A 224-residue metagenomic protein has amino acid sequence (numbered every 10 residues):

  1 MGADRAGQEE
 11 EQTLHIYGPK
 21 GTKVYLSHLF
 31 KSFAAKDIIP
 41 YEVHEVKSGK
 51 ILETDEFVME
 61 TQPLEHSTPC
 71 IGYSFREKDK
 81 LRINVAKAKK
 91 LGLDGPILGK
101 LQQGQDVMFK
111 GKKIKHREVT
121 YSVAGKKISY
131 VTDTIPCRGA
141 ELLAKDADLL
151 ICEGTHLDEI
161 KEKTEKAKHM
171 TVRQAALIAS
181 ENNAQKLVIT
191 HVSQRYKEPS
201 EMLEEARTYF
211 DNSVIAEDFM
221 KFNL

Functional and structural regions predicted by a protein language model:
M1-H44: Active-site HxH/HxHxD metal-binding segment of metal-dependent hydrolases
E10, E53, Y121-V123: Short, flexible hinge/linker loops that cap or flank conserved catalytic cores
Y17, E42-V46, E60-Q62, V214-A216: General small-molecule cofactor/ligand-binding pocket signal
V46-E53: Local beta-strand/beta-hairpin segments that build beta-sheet-rich folds
S48, C137-L224: Binuclear metal-ion centers of metallo-dependent hydrolases, dominated by the metallo-beta-lactamase
I51, G72-S74, K221: Conserved hydrophobic/aromatic beta-strand scaffold that supports enzyme active sites
F57-Y130, T134-L143, L149-I151: Active-site-proximal loop/helix segment associated with metal-binding centers of metalloenzymes
